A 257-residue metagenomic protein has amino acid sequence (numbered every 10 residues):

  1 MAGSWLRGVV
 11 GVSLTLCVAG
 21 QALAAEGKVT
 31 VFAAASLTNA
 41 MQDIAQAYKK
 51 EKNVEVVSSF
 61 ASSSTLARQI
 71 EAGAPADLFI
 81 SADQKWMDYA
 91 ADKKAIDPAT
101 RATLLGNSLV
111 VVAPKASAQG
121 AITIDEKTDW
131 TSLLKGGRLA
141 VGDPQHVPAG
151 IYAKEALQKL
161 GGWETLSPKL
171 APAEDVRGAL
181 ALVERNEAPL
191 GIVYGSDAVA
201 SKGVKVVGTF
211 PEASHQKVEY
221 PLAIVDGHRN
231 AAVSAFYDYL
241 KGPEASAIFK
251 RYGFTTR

Functional and structural regions predicted by a protein language model:
M1, S13, L78, K85: Histidine- and aromatic-rich ligand-binding microenvironments
M1-V12, G20-Q21: Bacterial N-terminal signal peptides that target proteins for export
L23-A74, S81-Q84, D88-N107, A113-R257: Exported/periplasmic ABC-transporter solute-binding proteins
